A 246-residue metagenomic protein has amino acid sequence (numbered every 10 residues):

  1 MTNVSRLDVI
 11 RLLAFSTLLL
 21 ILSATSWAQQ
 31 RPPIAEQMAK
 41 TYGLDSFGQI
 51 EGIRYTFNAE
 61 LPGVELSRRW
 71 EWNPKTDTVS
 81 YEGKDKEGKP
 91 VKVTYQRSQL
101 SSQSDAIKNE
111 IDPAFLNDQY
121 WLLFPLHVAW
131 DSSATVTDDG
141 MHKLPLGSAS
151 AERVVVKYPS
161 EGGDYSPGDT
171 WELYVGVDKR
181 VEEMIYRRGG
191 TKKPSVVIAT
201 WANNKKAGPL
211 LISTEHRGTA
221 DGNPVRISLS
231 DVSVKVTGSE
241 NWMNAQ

Functional and structural regions predicted by a protein language model:
T2-A14: Bacterial N-terminal signal peptides that target proteins for export
R11-S23: Bacterial N-terminal signal peptides
A24-A28: Sec/Tat signal peptide C-region and signal peptidase I cleavage site
Q29-E36, Y95-D169, G189-K193, A245-Q246: Flexible, processing/modification-adjacent segments and terminal tails in exported/periplasmic/extracellular proteins
Q30-P33, T41-D45, W72-P74, G88-K92 (+5 more regions): Intrinsically disordered terminal and processing segments
P32-A106, T137-G140: N-terminal mature ectodomain segment of secretory-pathway/periplasmic proteins
F47, W72-P74, W121-L122, W171 (+1 more regions): Tryptophan-centric aromatic hotspots in well-structured domains and transmembrane helices
A149-N244: Gly/Pro-enriched, hydrophobic low-complexity segments that function as extracytoplasmic propeptides/linkers
